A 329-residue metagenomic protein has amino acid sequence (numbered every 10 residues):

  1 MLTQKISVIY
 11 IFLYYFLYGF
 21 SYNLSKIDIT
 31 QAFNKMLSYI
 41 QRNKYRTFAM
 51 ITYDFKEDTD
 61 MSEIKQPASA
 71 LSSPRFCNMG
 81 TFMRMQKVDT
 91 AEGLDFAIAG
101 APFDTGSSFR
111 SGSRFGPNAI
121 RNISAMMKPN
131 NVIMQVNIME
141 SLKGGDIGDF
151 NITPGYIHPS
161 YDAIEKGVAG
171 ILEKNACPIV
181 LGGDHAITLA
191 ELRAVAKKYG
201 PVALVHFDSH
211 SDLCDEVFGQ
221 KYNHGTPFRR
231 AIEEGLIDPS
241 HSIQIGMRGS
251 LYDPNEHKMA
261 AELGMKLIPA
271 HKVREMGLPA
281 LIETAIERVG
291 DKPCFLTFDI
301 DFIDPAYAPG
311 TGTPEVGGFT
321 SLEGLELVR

Functional and structural regions predicted by a protein language model:
K5-I6, I27, M36, N43: Polybasic, lysine-rich low-complexity intrinsically disordered segments
V8-F20: Hydrophobic alpha-helical signal peptides and transmembrane signal-/tail-anchor segments that drive secretory-pathway
L17, I40-R42: Targeting/processing segments of secretory and organellar proteins
Y45-F48: N-terminal mitochondrial targeting presequences
I51-R329: Conserved alpha-helical scaffold segments that buttress catalytic/binding sites
